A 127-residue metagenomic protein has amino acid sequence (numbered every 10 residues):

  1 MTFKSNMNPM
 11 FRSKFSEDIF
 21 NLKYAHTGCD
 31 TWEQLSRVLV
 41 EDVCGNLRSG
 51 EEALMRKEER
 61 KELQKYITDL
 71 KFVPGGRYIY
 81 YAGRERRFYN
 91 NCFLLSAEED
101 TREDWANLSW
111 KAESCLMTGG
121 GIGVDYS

Functional and structural regions predicted by a protein language model:
M1-S127: Extended catalytic cores of very large enzyme megasubunits
